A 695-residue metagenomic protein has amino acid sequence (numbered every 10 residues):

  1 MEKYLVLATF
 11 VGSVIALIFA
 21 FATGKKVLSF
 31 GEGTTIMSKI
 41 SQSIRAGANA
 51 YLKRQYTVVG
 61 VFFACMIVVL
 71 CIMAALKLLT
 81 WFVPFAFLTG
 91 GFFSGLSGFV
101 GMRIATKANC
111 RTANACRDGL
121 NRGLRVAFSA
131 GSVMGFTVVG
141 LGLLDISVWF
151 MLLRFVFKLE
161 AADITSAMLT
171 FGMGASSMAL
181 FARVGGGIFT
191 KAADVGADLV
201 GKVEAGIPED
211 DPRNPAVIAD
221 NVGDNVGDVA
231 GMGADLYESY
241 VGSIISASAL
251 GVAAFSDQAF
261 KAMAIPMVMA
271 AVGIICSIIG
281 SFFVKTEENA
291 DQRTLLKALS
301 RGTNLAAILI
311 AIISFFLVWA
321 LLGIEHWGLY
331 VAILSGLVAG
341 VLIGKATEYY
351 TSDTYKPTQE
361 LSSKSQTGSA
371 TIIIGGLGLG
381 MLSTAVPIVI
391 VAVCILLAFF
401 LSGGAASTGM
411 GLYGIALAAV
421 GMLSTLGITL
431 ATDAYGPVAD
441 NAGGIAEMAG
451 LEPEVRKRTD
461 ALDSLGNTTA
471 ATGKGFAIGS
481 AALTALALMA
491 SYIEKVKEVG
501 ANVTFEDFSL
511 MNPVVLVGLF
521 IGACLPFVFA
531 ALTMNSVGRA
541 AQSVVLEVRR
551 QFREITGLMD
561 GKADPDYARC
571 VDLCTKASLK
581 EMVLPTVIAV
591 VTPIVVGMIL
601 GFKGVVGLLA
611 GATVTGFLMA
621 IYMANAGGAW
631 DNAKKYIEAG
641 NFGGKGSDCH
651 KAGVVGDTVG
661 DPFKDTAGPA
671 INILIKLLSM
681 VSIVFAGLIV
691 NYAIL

Functional and structural regions predicted by a protein language model:
M1-L695: Hydrophobic packing and interface segments
